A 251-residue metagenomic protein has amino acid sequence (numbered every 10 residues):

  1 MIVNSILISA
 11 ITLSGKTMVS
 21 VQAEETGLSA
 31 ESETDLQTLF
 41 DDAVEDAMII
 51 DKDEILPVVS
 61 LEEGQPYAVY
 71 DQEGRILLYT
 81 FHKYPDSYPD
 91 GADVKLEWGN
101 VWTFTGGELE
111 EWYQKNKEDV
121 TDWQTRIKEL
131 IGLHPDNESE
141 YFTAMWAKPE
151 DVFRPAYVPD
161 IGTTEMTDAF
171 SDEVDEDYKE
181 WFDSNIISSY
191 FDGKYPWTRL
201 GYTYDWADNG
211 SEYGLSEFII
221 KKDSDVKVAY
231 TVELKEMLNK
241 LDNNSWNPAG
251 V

Functional and structural regions predicted by a protein language model:
L7-E25: Sec-dependent signal peptide cleavage junction
E24-W102: ADP-ribose/NAD+-binding catalytic cleft of ART/PARP-like enzymes
E62-A68, Q124-P135: Intrinsically disordered, low-complexity boundary segments flanking structured domains
H82-P85, W102-E108, I131, W146-D151: Short, flexible loop/turn elements at secondary-structure junctions
L96-G99, F104, D122, N137-F142: Short, well-structured alpha-helical interface segments that form or flank functional binding sites
G106-Q124, L130: Short active-site loop/helix that positions an aromatic residue
K128-V251: Conserved NAD+-utilizing ADP-ribose enzyme module
